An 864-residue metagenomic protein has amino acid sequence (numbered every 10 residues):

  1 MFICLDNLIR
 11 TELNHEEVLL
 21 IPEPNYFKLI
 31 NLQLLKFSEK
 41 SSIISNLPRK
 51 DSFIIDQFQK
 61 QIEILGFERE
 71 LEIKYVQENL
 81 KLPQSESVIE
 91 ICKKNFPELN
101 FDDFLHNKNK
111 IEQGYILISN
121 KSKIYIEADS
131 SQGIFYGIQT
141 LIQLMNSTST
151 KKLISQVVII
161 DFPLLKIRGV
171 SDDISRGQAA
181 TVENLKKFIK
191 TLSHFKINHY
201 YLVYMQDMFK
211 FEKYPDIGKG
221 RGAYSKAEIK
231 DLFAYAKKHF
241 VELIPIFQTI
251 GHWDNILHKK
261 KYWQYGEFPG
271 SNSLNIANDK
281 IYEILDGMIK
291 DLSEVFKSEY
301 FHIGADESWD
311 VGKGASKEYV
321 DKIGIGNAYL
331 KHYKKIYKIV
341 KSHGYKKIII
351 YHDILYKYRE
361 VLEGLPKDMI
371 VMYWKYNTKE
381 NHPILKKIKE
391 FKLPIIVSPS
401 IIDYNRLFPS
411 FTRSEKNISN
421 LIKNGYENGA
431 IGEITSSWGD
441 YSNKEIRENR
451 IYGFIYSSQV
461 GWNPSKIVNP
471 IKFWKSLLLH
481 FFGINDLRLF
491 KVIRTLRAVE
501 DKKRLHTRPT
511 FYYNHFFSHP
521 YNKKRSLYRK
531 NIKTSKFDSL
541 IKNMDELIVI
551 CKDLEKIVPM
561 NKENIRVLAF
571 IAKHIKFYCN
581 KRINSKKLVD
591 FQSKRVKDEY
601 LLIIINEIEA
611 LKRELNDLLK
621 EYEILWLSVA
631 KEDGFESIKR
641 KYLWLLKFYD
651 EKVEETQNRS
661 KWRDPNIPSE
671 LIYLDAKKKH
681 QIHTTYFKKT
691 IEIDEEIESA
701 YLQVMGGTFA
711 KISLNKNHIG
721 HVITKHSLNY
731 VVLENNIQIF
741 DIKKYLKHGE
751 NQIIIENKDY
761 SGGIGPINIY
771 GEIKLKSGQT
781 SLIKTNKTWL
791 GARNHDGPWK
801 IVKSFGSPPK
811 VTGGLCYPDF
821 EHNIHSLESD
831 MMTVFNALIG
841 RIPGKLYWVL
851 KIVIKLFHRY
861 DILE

Functional and structural regions predicted by a protein language model:
M1-Q132, T140, L144-P163, I350-Y356 (+5 more regions): Acidic, contiguous N-terminal accessory segments
F2-I30, K36-F37, S45-P48, S52-I55 (+11 more regions): Substrate-binding groove of N-acetylhexosamine-processing glycoside hydrolases
P22-L29, S42, D103-H343, I349 (+4 more regions): Feature activates predominantly on carbohydrate-active enzymes
D51-S52, Q178-A180, D207-F211, I250-D254 (+8 more regions): Flexible loop/turn segments at secondary-structure boundaries
S660-K678, L746, Q752-S829: An acidic-aromatic loop/edge-strand motif
Q681-E692, N735-F740: Short beta-strands within extracellular/lumenal beta-sheet-rich domains
I691-D694, E698-S713, Q752-N757, W799: Aromatic-lined ligand-binding clefts that engage carbohydrates, nucleic acids, or primary amines
K711-I769: Beta-strand-rich ligand-recognition modules
